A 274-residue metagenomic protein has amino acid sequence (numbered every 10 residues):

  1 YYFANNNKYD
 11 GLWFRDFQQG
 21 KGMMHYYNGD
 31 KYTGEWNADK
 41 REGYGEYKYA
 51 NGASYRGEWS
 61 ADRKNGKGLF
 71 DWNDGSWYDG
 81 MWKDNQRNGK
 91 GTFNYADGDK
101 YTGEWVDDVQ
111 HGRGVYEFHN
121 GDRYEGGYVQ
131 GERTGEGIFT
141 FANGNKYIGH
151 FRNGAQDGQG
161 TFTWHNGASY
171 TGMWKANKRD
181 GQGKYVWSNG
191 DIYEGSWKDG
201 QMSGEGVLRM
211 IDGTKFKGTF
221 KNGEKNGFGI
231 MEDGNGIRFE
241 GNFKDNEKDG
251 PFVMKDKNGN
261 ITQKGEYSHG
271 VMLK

Functional and structural regions predicted by a protein language model:
Y1-K274: Glycine/tyrosine- and acidic-biased, solvent-exposed loop/turn segments at the edges of beta-strands
